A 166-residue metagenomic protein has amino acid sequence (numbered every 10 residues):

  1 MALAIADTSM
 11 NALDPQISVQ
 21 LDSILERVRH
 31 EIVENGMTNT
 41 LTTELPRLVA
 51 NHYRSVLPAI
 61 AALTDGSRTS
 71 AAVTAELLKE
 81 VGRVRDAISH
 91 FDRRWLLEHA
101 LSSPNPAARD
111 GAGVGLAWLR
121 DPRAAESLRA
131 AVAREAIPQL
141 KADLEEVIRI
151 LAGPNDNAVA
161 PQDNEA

Functional and structural regions predicted by a protein language model:
L3-Q16, H30-N51, A72-I88, D110-D121 (+1 more regions): Structural detector for internal amphipathic alpha-helices that build alpha-solenoid repeat scaffolds
S18-R27, N51-D65, A87-S102, D121-A133 (+1 more regions): Amphipathic alpha-helical scaffolding segments comprising HEAT/armadillo-like alpha-solenoid repeats
S67-S70, P104-N105, A136-K141: Short inter-helical turns and helix N-cap capping residues of alpha-solenoid HEAT/ARM repeat scaffolds
S103, A108-G111: Charged, surface-exposed interaction regions in soluble eukaryotic proteins
A131-Q139, L151-A152: C-terminal amphipathic "assembly/sorting" segment characterized by alternating charged and hydrophobic residues
